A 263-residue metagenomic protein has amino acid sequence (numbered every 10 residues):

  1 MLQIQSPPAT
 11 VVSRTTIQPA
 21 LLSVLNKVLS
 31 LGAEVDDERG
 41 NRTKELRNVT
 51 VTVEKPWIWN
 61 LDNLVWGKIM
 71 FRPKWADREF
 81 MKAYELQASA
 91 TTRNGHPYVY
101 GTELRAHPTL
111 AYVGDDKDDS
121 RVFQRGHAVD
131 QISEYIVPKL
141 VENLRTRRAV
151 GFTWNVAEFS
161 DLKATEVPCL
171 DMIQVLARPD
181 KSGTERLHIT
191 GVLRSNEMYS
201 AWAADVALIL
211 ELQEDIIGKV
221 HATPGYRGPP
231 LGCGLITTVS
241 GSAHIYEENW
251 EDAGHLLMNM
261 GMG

Functional and structural regions predicted by a protein language model:
M1-G263: Terminal, non-catalytic protein-protein interaction segments that mediate quaternary/complex assembly
